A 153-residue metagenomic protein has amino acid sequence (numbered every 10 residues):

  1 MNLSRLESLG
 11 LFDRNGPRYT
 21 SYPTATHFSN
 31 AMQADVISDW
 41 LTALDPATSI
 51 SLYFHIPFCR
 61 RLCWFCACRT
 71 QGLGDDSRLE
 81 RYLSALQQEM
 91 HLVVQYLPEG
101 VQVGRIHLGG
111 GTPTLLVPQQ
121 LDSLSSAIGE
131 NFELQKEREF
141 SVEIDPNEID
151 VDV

Functional and structural regions predicted by a protein language model:
M1-I50, E99: Flexible, acidic/Gly-rich N-terminal and inter-domain linker regions that tether and position cofactor-handling modules
P46-L83: Canonical Radical SAM [4Fe-4S] cluster-binding loop centered on the CxxxCxxC motif and its immediate flanking residues
P46-T48, P98-Q102, E133-E137: Short helix-terminating capping/connector loops at secondary-structure junctions
I50-F54, G104-I106, R138-I144: Hydrophobic faces of well-ordered beta-strands that scaffold small-molecule active sites in alpha/beta enzyme cores
C59, L86, L108, V142: Conserved, mostly hydrophobic/aromatic
S77-Q87, P146-D152: Glycine-rich anion/phosphate-binding loops
L86-L97: A short, N-terminal amphipathic alpha-helix
L97-N131, I144-V153: Conserved glycine-rich "GG(E/T)P / GGGxP" loop and the immediately following alpha-helix in the radical SAM core
